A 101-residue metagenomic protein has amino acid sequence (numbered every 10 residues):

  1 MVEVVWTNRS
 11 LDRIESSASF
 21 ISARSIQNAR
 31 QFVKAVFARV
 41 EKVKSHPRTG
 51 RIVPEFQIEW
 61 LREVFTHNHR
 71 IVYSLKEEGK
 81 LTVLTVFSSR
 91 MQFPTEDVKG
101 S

Functional and structural regions predicted by a protein language model:
M1-V33: Arg/Lys-rich, positively charged N-terminal/basic patches that mediate binding to nucleic acids
D12, I71, S88: Active-site micro-motifs of SAM-dependent methyltransferase domains
S19, I26, E41, S45-R48 (+2 more regions): Generic structural signal for secondary-structure transition and capping sites
R30-Q31, R51-E55, T95: Short, hydrophobic secondary-structure boundary micro-motifs
R48-E78: Basic/aromatic recognition patch in beta-strand/loop cores that engages polyanionic ligands
T66, S74-S101: Enriched for short, Lys/Arg-rich terminal
